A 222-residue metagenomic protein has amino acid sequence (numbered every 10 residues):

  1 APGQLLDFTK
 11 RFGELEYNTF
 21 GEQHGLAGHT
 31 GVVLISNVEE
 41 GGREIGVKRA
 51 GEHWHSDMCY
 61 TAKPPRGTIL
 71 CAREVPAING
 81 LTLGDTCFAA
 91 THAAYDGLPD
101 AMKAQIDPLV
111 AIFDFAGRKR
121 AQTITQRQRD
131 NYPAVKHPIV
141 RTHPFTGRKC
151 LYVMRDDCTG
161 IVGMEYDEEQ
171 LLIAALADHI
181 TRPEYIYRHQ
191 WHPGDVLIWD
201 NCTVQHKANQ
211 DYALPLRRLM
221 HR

Functional and structural regions predicted by a protein language model:
A1-V196, N201-R222: Non-heme Fe(II) oxygenase catalytic core, chiefly the N-lobe of the double-stranded beta-helix
